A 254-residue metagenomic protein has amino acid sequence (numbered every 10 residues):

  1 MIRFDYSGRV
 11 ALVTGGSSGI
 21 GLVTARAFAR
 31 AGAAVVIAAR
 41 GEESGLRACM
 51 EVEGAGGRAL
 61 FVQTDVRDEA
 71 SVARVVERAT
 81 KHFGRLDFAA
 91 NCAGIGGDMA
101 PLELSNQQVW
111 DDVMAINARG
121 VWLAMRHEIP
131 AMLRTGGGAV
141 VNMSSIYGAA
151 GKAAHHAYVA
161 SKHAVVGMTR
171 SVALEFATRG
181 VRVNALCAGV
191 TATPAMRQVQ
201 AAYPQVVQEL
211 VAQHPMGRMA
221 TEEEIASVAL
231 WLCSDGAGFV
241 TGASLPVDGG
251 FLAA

Functional and structural regions predicted by a protein language model:
M1-R3, G96-M99, A150, L230 (+1 more regions): Short C-terminal tail/terminal secondary-structure segment of NAD(P)H-dependent dehydrogenase/reductase domains
V10, S17-S18, G41: Conserved glycine-rich cofactor-binding loop
F83, W122-M125, L133, G137 (+2 more regions): C-terminal substrate-recognition "lid" of short-chain dehydrogenase/reductases
A100-L102, N106-D111, L210: Substrate-binding pocket helix/loop in short-chain dehydrogenase/reductase
M125, S161, T169: Active-site helix of classical SDR
P130, L174-T178, G238: Alpha-helical segment proximal to the catalytic Tyr-Lys
S145: Residue(s) in the substrate-gating loop at a strand-loop-helix junction that position the organic substrate next
